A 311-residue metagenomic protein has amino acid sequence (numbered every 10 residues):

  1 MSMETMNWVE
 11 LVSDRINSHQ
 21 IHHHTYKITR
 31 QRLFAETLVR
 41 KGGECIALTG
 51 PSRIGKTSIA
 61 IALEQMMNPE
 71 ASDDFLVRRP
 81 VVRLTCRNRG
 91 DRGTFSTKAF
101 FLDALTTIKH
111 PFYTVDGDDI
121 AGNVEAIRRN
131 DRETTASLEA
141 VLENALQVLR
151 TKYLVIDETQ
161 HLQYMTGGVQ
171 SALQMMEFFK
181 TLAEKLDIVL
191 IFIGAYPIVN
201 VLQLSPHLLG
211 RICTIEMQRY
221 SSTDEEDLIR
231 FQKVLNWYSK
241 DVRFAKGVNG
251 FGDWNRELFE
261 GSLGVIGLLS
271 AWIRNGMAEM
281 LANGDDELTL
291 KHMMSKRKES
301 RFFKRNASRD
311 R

Functional and structural regions predicted by a protein language model:
M1-W8, H22, V148, S222-E225 (+1 more regions): C-terminal alpha-helical "lid" subdomain
T5, R30, S96, H110-G167 (+4 more regions): Mid-core helix/loop region of P-loop NTP-binding domains shared across ATPases and GTPases
L11-F34: N-terminal pre-Walker A segment at the start of P-loop NTPase domains
G42-A62: Walker A/P-loop nucleotide-binding motif
I61-Q65, S270: The feature captures the helix immediately C-terminal to the Walker
E70-G90: Conserved catalytic segments around the Walker B and adjacent sensor/switch elements of P-loop NTPase domains
R83, R150, Q163-T166, A172-D253: The catalytic "switch" region of P-loop NTPases
C86-T114: Conserved NTP-binding/hydrolysis module of P-loop NTPases
